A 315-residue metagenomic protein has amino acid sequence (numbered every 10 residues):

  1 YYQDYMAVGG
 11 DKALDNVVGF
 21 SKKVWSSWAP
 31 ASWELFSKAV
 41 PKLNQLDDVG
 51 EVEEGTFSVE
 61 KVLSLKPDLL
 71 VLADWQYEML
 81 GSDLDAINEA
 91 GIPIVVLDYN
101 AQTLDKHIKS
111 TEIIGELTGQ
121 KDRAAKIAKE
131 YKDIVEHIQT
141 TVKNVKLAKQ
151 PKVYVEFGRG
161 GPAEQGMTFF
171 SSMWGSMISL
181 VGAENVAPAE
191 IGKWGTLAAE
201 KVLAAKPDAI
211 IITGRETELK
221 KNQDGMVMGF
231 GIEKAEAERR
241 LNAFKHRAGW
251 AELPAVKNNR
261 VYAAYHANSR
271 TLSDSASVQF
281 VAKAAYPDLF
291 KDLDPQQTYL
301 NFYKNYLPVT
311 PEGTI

Functional and structural regions predicted by a protein language model:
Y1-I315: N-terminal ligand-binding lobe of clamshell/alpha-beta domains
